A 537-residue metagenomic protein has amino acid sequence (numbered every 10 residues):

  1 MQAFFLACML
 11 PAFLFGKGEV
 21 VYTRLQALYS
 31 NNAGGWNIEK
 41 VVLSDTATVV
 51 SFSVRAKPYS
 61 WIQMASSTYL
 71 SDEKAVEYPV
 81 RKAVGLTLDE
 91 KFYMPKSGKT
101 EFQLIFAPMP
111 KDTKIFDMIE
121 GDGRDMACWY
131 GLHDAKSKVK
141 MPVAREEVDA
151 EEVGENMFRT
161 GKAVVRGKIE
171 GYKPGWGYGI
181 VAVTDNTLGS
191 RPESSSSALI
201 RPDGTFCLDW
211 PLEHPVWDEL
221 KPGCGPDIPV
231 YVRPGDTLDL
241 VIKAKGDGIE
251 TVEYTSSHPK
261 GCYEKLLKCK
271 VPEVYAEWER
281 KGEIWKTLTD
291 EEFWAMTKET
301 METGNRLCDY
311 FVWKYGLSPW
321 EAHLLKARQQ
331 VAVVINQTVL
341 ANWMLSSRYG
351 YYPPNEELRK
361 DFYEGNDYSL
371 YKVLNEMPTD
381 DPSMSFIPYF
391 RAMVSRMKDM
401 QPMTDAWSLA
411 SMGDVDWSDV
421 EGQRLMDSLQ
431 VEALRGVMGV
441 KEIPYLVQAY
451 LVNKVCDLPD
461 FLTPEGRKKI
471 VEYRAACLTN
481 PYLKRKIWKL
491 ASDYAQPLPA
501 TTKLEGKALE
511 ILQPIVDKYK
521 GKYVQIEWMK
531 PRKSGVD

Functional and structural regions predicted by a protein language model:
M1-V21: Bacterial Sec-dependent N-terminal signal peptides
K17-V143: Conserved functional micro-motifs across diverse proteins
A27-S30, M126, Y130-V164, G175 (+5 more regions): Phosphate/pyrophosphate-recognition segments in soluble nucleotide-handling domains
L43-D45, P95-K99, M109-K111, F158 (+4 more regions): Surface-exposed coil/turn segments at beta-strand junctions on protein surfaces, enriched
E101, W129, D203, D227 (+2 more regions): Extracellular structured ligand-interaction cores
D117-G121, K221, M344: "Short basic amphipathic alpha-helical interaction patches in structured regions
H133-P319: A non-transmembrane, solvent-exposed segment enriched in polar/low-complexity residues
A244-V536: Oxidative protein folding and maturation machinery
